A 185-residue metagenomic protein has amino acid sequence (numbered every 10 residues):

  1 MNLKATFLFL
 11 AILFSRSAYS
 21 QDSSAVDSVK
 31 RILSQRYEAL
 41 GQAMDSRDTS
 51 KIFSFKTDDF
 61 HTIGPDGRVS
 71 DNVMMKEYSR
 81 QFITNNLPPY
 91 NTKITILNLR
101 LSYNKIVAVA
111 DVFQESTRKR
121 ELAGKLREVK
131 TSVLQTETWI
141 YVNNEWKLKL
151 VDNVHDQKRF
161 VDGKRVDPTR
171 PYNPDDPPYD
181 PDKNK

Functional and structural regions predicted by a protein language model:
M1-S24: Bacterial Sec-dependent N-terminal signal peptides
Y19-S54, D58: Short, low-complexity N-terminal intrinsically disordered segments enriched in polar/charged residues
S28, Y78-K125, N173-K185: Surface-exposed, charged secondary-structure patches
L40, K51-I52, F60, M75 (+2 more regions): Hydrophobic pocket/interface hotspot
K56, D66-G67, N98, V112-S116 (+2 more regions): A mature extracytoplasmic/lumenal domain signature
D59-D71, T84-L87: A short gly/proline-enriched turn/hairpin at secondary-structure junctions
I63, T117-E121, Q157-F160: Sequence/structural signature of outer-membrane beta-barrel proteins
K130, I140-N143, K147-K185: Low-complexity, intrinsically disordered terminal/linker segments enriched in charged and Gly/Pro repeats
